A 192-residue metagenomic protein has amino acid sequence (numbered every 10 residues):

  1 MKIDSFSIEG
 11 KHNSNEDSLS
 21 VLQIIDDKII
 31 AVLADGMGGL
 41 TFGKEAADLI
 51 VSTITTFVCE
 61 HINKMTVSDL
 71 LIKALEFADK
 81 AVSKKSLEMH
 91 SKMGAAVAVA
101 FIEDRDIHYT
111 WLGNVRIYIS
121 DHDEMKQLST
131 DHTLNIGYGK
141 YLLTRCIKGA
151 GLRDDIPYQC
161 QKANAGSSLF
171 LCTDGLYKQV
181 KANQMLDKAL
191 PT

Functional and structural regions predicted by a protein language model:
M1-T192: PP2C/PPM-type serine/threonine phosphatase catalytic domain
